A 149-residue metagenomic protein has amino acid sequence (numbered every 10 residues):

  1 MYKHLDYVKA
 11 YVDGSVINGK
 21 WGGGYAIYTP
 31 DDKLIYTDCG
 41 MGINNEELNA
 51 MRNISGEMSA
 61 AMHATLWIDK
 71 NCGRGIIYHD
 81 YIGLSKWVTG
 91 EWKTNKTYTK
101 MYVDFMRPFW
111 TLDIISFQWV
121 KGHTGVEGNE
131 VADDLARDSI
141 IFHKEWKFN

Functional and structural regions predicted by a protein language model:
M1-S55, S59, T65-I68: RNase H-like nuclease fold core
S15-G19, M62-V131, K144-W146: RNase H catalytic domain
I27-Y28, K93-K96, L135: Glycine-rich, phosphate-binding/catalytic loops in enzymes
R52, G56-A60, G128, A132-L135: Generic hydrophobic secondary-structure packing signal
D133, R137-N149: Charged phosphate-binding loop/patch that engages nucleotide di/tri-phosphates or the phosphate backbone of nucleic
